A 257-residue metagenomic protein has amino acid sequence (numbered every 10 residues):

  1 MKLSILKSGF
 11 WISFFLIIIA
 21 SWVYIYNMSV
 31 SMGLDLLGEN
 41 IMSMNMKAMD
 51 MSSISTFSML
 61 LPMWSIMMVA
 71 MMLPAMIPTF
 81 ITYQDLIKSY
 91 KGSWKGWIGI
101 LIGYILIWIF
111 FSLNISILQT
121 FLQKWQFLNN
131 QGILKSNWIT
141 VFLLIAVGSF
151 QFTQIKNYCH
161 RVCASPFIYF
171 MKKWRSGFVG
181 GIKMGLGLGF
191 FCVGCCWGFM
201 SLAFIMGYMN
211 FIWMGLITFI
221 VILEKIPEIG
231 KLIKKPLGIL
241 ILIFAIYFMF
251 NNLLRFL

Functional and structural regions predicted by a protein language model:
M1-M63, Q123-L134, N157-R175, L242 (+1 more regions): Histidine-/acidic- and/or cysteine-rich, low-complexity loops and terminal segments associated with membrane
S4-L6, F219-I243: Interfacial loop-to-transmembrane junctions
S55-A70, I133-S149: Alpha-helical transmembrane segments
L60-I105, I109: Juxtamembrane transmembrane-helix termini in multi-pass membrane transport proteins
T82-K91, G198-N210, F219-K225: Interfacial segments of multi-pass membrane proteins
I109-K124, W138-S165: Transmembrane alpha-helix/helix-exit interface in multi-pass inner-membrane proteins
S112-I117, F191, I246-L257: Hydrophobic alpha-helical transmembrane segments in multi-pass integral membrane proteins
S149, Q154-W197: A mid-sequence, solvent-exposed acidic-amphipathic segment
